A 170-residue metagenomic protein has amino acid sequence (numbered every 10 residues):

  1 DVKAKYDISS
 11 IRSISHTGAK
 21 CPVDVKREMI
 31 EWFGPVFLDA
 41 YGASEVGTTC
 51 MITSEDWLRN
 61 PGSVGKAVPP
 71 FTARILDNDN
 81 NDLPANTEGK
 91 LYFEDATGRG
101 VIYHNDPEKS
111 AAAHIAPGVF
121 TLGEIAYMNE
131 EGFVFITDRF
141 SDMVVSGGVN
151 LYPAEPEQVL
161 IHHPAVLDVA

Functional and structural regions predicted by a protein language model:
V2-N60, T72, D79: Gly/Ser/Thr-rich phosphate-binding loop
S10, P70, K109, A165-D168: Glycine-centered tight turns that cap/initiate beta-strands
G18, G42, G65, N80 (+2 more regions): Active-site glycine-centered loops adjacent to acidic/histidine catalytic or metal-binding residues that shape
R27, G62, E108, Q158: Active-site phosphate/pyrophosphate- and oxyanion-stabilizing loops and adjacent acidic/basic residues in soluble
W57-V64, A111-H114: Short, P/G- and charge-enriched loop/turn segments at secondary-structure junctions
A67-P70, N81-A113, V149-L151: Conserved ATP/PPi-binding loop(s) of AMP-dependent carboxylate-activating enzymes
T72-A73, D79-D82, E94, I125-A170: AMP-binding/adenylate-forming catalytic core of the ANL superfamily
